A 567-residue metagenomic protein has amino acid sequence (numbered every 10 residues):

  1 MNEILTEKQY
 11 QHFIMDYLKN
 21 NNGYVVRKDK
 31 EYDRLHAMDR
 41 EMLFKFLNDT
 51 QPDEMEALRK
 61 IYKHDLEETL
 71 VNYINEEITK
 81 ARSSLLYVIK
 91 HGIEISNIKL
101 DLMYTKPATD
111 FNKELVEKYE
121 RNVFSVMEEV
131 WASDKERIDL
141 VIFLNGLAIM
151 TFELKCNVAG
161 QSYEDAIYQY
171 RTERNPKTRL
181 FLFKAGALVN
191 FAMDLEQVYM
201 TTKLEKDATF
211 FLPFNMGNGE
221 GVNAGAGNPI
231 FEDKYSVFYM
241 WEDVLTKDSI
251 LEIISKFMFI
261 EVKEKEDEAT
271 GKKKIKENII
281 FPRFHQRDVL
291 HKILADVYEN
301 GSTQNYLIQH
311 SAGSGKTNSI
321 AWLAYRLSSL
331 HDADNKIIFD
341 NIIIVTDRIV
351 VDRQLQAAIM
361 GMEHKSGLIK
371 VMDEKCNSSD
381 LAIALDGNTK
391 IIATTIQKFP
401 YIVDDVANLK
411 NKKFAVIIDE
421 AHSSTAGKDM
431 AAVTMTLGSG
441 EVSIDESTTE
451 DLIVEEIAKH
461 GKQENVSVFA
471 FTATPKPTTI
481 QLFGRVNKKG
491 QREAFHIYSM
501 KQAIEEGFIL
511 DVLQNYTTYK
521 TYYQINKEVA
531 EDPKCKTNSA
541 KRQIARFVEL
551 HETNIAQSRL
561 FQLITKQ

Functional and structural regions predicted by a protein language model:
N2-N341, V350, Q354-S366, G387 (+6 more regions): ATP-dependent helicase/translocase motor core
G160-S162, M200-T202, R353-Q354, I402-D404 (+4 more regions): Short helix/loop capping segments that flank catalytic or ligand/cofactor-binding pockets
F191-A192, I392-T395, V466-T472: Structural recognition of the conserved hydrophobic beta-strand(s) that form the central parallel beta-sheet of P-loop
W241, T478-Q567: Interdomain helical connector at the RecA1-RecA2 junction of SF1/SF2 helicase-like NTPases
L294, E464, T474, R546-E552: ASCE RecA-like P-loop NTPase motor cores that couple ATP hydrolysis to mechanical translocation on nucleic acids
I359-D404: Inter-Walker segment of RecA-like/P-loop motor cores
N388-E420, T425-M435, V442-I444, T449-I457: Conserved RecA-like ASCE ATPase "motif II neighborhood" in helicase/translocase motors
A426-V512: Post-DEXD/H (motif II) to motif III coupling segment of the RecA-like Helicase ATP-binding lobe
